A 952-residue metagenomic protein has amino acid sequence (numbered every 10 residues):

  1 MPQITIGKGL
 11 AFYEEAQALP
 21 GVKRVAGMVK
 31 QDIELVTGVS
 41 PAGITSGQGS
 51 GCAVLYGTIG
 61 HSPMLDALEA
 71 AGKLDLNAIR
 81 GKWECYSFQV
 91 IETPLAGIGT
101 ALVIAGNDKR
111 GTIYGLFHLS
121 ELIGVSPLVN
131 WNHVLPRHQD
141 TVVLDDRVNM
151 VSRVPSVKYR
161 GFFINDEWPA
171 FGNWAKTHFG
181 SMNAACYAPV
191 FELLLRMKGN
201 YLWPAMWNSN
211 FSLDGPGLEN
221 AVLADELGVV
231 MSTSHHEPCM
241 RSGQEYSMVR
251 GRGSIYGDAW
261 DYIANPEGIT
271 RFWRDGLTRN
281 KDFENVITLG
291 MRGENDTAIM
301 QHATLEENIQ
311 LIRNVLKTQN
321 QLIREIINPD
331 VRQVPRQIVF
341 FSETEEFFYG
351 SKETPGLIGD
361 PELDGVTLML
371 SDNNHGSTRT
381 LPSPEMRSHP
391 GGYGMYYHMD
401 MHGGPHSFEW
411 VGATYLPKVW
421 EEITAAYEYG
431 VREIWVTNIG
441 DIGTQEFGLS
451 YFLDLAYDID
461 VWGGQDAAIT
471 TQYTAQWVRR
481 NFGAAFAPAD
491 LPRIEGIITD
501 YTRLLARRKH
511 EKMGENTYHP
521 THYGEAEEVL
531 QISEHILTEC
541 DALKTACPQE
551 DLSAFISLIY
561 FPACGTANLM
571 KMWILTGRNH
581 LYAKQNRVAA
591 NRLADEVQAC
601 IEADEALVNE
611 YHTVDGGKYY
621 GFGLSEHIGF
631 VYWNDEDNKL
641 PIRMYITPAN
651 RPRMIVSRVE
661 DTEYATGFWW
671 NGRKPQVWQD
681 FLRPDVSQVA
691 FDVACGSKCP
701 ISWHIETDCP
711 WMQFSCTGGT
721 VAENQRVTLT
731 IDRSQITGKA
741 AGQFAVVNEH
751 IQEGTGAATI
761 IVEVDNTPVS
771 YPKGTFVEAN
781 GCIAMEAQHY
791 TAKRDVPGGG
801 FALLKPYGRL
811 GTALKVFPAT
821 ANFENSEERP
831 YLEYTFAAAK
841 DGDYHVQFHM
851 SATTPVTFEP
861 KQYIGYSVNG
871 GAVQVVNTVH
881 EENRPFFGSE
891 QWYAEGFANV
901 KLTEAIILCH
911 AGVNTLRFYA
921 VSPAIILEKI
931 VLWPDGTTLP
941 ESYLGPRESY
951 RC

Functional and structural regions predicted by a protein language model:
M1-R153, K840: Contiguous, structured surface segment used for ligand recognition
T100-H133, G215-R241, E245-G268, D275-T278: Hydrophobic or amphipathic alpha-helical targeting/insertion segments
V103-G106, N165-A184, N200-S212, R250-G268 (+2 more regions): The substrate-binding groove and active-site-proximal loops of carbohydrate-active enzymes, especially glycoside
D108, T666, W670, Q676-W678 (+1 more regions): Extracytoplasmic
L128-G180, A185-M206, G391-G394, P772-D795: An acidic-aromatic substrate-binding cleft motif
D140-D145, G215-L218, L223-E226, G253 (+3 more regions): Gly/Pro-rich turn-and-neighbor structural signature
N200-W203, L213, L370-G376, S383-D551: Structured mid-domain segments that build the active-site/substrate or prosthetic-cofactor binding neighborhood
G524-D692, Q743-F744: Histidine-centered catalytic/metal-binding microenvironments
